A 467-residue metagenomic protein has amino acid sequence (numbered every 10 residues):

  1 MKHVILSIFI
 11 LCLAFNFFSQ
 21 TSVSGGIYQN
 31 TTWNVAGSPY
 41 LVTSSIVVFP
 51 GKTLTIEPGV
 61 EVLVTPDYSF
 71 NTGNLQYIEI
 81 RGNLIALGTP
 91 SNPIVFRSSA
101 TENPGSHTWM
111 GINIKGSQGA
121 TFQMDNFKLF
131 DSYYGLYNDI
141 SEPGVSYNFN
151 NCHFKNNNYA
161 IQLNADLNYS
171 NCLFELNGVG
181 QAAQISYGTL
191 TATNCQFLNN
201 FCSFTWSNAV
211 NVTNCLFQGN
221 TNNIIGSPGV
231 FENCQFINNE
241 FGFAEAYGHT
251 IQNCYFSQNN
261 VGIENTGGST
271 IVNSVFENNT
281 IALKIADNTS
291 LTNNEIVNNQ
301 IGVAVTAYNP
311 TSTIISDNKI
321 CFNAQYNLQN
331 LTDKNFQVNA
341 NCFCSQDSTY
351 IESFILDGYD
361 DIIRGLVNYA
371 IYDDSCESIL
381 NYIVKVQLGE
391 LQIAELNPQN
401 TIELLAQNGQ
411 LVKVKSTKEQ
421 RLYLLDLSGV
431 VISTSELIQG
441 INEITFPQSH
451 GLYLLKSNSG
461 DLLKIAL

Functional and structural regions predicted by a protein language model:
M1-S22, E390-I393: Bacterial Sec-dependent N-terminal signal peptides
L11, G119, P310, D333-K334 (+3 more regions): Generic detector of ordered secondary-structure context
Q20-G389: Beta-strand/loop edge motif enriched in small/polar residues
L396-L467: C-terminal outer-membrane/trafficking sorting elements
